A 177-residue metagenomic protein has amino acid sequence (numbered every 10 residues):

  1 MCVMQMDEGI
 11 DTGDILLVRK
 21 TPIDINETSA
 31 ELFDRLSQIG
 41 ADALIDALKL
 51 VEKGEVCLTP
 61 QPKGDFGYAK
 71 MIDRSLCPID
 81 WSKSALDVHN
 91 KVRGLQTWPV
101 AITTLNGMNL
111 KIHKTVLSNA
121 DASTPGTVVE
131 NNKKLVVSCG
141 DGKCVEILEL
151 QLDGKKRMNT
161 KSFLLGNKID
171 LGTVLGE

Functional and structural regions predicted by a protein language model:
M1-S75: Donor/substrate-binding cores of folate-linked one-carbon enzymes
C2, G13-D14, Y68, S75-C77 (+4 more regions): A generic secondary-structure signal marking the coil-to-beta-strand transition
P22, P78, D153: Short, flexible active-site loop motifs that bind/organize anionic cofactors or intermediates
K70-M71, L76-L86: Active-site loop ensemble at the mouth of alpha/beta enzyme cores that anchors a bound cofactor
S82-E177: An anion-binding loop in the catalytic cleft
